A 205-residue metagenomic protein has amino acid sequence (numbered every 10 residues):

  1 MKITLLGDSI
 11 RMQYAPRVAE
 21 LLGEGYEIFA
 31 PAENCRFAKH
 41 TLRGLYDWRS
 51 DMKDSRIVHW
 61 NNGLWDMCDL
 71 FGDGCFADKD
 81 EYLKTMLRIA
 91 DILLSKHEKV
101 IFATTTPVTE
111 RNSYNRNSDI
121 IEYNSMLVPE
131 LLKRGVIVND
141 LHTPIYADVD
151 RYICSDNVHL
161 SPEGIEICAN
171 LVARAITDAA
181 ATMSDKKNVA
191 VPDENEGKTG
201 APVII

Functional and structural regions predicted by a protein language model:
M1-K84, V203-I205: Conserved SGNH/GDSL esterase-like catalytic core that processes O-acyl groups on lipids and polysaccharides
T4, I101-A103, I137-N139: Hydrophobic/aromatic beta-strand patches that form the interior of the parallel beta-sheet core in alpha/beta enzyme
L21-G25, K96, R134: Short, structured coil segments at secondary-structure junctions
E27-F29, K99, G135-I137: Conserved beta-strand segments of alpha/beta enzyme cores
N61-M67, A90-E122: Active-site segments of SGNH/GDSL-like serine hydrolases that catalyze O-acetyl group transfer/hydrolysis on lipids
F76-L87, N117-N124: Charged helix-capping and loop-helix junction motifs
R88, I92, P129-E130: Alpha-helical scaffold elements within enzyme catalytic domains, especially in hydrolases
T106-I205: Catalytic His-Asp segment of secreted/periplasmic serine-dependent ester chemistry enzymes
